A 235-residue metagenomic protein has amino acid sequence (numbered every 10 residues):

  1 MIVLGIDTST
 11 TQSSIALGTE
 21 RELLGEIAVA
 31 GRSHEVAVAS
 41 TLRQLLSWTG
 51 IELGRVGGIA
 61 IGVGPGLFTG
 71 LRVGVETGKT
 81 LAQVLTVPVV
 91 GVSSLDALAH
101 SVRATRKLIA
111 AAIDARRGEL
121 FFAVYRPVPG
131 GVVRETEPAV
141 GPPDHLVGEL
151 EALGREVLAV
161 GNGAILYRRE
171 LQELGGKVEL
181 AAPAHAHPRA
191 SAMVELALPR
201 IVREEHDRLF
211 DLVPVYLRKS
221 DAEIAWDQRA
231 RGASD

Functional and structural regions predicted by a protein language model:
M1-P65: N-terminal beta-alpha supersecondary unit
E22, A30-S33, P88-P188, V202 (+3 more regions): Surface "functional belts" at beta-alpha junctions
R43, K79, A97: Active-site phosphate/pyrophosphate- and oxyanion-stabilizing loops and adjacent acidic/basic residues in soluble
L45-T49, V84, V102, M193-I201 (+1 more regions): Stable alpha-helical structural segments in soluble proteins, enriched in small hydrophobic residues
S47-G54, A82-V92: Phosphate-handling active-site elements
A60-V89: DPxDG-like acidic metal-binding loop motif
